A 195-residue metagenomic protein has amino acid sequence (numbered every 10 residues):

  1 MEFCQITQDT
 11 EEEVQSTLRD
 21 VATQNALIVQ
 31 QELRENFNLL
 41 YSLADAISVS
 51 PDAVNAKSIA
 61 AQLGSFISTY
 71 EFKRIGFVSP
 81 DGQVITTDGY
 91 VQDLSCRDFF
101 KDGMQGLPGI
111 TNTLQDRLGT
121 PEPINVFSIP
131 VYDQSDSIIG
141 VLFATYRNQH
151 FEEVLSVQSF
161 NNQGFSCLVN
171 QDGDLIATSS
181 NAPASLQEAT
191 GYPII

Functional and structural regions predicted by a protein language model:
M1-V54, Y70-K73: Juxtamembrane extracytoplasmic/periplasmic/luminal helical "stalk" adjacent to the first N-terminal
V14, Q92-S95, L168, T190-G191: Short acidic-hydrophobic sequence patches enriched in Asp/Glu that either
Q15, A60, C96-F100: Amphipathic alpha-helical segments in well-structured domains
D45-S48, G82-Q83, G173: Short, solvent-exposed secondary-structure junction/capping segments
V54-E71, D102, S137, V141 (+1 more regions): Solvent-exposed, extracytoplasmic
S68-G76, P80-Q158, F165: Extracytoplasmic/periplasmic ligand-binding sensor regions of membrane-associated signaling proteins
